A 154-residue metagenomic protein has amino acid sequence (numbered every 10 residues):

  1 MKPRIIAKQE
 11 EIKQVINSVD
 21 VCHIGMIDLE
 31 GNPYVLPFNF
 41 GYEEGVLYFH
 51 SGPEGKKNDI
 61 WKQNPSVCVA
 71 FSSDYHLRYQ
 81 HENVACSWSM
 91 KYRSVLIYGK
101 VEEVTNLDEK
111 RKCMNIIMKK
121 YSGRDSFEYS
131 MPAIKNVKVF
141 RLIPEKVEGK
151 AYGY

Functional and structural regions predicted by a protein language model:
M1-S18: Extreme N-terminal tail/first-helix region
K2-P3, H76-Y154: Charged, gly/pro-rich active-site loop segments
N17, K62-V67, K119-G123: Short, intrinsically disordered, mixed-charge
V19-P53, V69: Short beta-strand segments
V21, V35-P37, S66, Y92 (+2 more regions): Broad gene-expression machinery/nucleic-acid interaction feature
M26-D28, F71-S73, P144-K146: Short, structured patches in soluble enzyme cores that scaffold and shape functional sites
G45-V46, P65, E145-V147: Beta-strand-connecting loop/turn residues
K57-Q80, C86-W88: Helix-adjacent hinge/juxtasegments
